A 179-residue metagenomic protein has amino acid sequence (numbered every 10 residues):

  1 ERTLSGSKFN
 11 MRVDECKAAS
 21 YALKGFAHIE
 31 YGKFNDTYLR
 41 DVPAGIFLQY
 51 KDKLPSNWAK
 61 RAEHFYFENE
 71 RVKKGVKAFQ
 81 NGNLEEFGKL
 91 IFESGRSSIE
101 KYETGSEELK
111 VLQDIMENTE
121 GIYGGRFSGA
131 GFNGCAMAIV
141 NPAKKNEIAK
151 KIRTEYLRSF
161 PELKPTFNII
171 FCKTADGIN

Functional and structural regions predicted by a protein language model:
E1-G124, I139-N179: C-terminal nucleotide
R126-C135: Conserved phosphate/anionic-ligand binding catalytic regions in large, soluble enzymes, centered on
